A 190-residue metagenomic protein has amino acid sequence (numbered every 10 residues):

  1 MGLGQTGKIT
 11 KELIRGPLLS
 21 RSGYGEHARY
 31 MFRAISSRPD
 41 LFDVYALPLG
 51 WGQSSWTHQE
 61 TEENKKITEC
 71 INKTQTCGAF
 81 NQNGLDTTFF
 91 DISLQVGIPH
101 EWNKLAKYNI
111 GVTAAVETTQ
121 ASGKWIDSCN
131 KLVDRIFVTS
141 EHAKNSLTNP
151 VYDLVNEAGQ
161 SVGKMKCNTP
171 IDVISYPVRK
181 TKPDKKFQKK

Functional and structural regions predicted by a protein language model:
M1-G4, A79-N81, G159, T181: A short, compositionally biased domain-edge/stem linker segment
M1-Q53: N-terminal subdomain of nucleotide-sugar transferases
G2, L13-R15, S54-S146: Extended catalytic core of nucleotide-activated donor transferases of GT-like folds
G2-T10, T181-K190: Nucleotide-sugar donor-binding and catalytic loop/hinge architecture of NDP-sugar-dependent glycosyltransferases
K11, L41-D43, Y108, R135 (+1 more regions): Residues at the starts of beta-strands that form the adenosine-phosphate
Y24-A28, S55-E60, S122-G123, S146-V151 (+1 more regions): A short acidic (Asp/Glu
L47, V112, I174: Hydrophobic residues at beta-strand termini and immediately following loops that shape nucleotide-binding pockets
D134-D184, K189: Donor nucleotide-sugar binding/catalytic pocket of nucleotide-sugar-dependent glycosyltransferases
